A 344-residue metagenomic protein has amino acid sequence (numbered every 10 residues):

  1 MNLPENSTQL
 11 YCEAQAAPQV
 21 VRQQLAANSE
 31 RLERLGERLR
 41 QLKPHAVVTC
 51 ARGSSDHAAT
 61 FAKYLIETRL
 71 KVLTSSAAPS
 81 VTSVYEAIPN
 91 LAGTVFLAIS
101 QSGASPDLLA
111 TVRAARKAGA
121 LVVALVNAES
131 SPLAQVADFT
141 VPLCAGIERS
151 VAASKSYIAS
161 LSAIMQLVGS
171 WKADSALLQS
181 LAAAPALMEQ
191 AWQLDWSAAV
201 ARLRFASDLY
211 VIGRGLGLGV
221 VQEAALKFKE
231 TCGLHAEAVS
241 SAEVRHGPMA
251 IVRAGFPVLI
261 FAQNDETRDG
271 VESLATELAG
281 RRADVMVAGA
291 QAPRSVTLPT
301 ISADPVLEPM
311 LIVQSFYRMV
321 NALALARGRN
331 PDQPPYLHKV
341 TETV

Functional and structural regions predicted by a protein language model:
L3, S302-V344: Generic C-terminus detector
E5-P44, F139-L143, I147-P257, T267 (+1 more regions): Active-site phosphate/pyrophosphate-binding segments
C12-Q15, S131, V313: Alpha-helix N-cap/helix-start motif at coil-to-helix transitions, marked by capping-box chemistry
R40-A186, R214, F261-V306, M310 (+1 more regions): Glycine-rich phosphate-binding loops that contact phosphosugars or nucleotide phosphates
A224, V271-L274, I312, P335: Composition- and surface-driven signal marking solvent-exposed, interaction-prone regions in large proteins
